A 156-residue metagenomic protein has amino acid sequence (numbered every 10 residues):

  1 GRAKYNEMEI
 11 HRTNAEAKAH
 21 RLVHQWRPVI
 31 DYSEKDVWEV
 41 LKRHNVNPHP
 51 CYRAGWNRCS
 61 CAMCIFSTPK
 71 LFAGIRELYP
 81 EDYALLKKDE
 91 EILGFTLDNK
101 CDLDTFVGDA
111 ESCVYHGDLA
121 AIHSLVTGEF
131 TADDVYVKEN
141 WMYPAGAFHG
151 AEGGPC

Functional and structural regions predicted by a protein language model:
G1-C156: Nucleotide-activated chemistry modules centered on ATP-dependent adenylation/adenylyltransferase
